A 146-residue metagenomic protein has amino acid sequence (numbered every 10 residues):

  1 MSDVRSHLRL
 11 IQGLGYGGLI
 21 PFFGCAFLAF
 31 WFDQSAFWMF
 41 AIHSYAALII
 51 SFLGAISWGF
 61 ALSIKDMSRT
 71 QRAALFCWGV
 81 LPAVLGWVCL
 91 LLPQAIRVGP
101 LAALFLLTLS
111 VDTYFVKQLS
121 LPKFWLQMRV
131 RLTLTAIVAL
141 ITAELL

Functional and structural regions predicted by a protein language model:
M1-W31: N-terminal topogenic module of multi-pass integral membrane proteins
S2-H7, Q34-F40, I56-T70, Y114-L121: Short juxtamembrane and helix-loop transition motifs at transmembrane-helix boundaries in membrane proteins
G18-C25, A74-G86, M128-E144: Small-residue-rich segments of transmembrane alpha-helices in multi-pass membrane proteins, especially helix faces
C25-Q34, G54-D66, L85-L92: Membrane-helix exit/interface motif
A36-F52: Loop-to-helix transition at the N-terminal end of transmembrane alpha-helices
L48-L53, L104-Y114: Alpha-helical transmembrane segments and their membrane-interface exit regions
C89-L107: Transmembrane helix-loop-helix
V111, F115-A136: Interfacial loop-to-transmembrane junctions
